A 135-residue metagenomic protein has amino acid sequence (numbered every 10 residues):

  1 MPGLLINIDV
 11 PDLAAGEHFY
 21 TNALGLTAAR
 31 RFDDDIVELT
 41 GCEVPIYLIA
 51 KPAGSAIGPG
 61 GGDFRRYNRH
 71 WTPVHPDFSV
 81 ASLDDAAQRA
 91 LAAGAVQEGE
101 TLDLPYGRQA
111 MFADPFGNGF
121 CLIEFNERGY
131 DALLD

Functional and structural regions predicted by a protein language model:
M1-L5, T27-D77, D85-A113, E124-D135: Vicinal oxygen chelate
V10-D12: Conserved beta-strand-loop-alpha-helix junction that forms the acyl-donor binding cleft
G16-T21, A90, G117: Conserved active-site tyrosine of GNAT-family acetyltransferases
V80: Residues forming the ATP-binding cleft of Hanks-type serine/threonine protein kinase domains
G119-L122: Short glycine-/small-residue motifs
